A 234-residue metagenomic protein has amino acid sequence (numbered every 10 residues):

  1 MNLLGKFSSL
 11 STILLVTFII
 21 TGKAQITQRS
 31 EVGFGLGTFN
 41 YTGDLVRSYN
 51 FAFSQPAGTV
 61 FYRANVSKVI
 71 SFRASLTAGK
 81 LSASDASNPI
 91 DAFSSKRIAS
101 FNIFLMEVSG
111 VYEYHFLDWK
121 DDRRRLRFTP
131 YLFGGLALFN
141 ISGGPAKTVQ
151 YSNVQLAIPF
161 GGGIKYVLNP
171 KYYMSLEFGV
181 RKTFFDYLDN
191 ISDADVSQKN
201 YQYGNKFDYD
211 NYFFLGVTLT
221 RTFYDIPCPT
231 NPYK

Functional and structural regions predicted by a protein language model:
K23-R63, G216-P229: Short glycine/proline- and aromatic-enriched beta-strand/turn motifs that initiate or cap beta-hairpins
A24-R29, K68-V69, D118-T129, N169-K171 (+1 more regions): Short loop/turn motifs that connect adjacent beta-strands in outer-membrane beta-barrel proteins
Q28, A52-P56, F104-V108, F128 (+2 more regions): Residues that define the transmembrane beta-barrel architecture of outer-membrane proteins
F34-L36, V60-A64, G110-Y114, G134-L138 (+3 more regions): Residues on the lipid-exposed face of transmembrane beta-strands in outer-membrane beta-barrel proteins
L36-T42, A78-S82, F116, L136-S142 (+2 more regions): Transmembrane beta-strands of outer-membrane beta-barrel pores
T42-S48, F93-F101, P145-Q150, Q202-N205: Extracellular loop and loop/strand-boundary signature of outer-membrane beta-barrel proteins
I70-G144: Gram-negative (and chloroplast) outer-membrane scaffold detector with strong preference for beta-barrel transmembrane
N169-K234: Predominantly the C-terminal beta-signal and adjacent terminal strand-loop region of outer-membrane beta-barrel
